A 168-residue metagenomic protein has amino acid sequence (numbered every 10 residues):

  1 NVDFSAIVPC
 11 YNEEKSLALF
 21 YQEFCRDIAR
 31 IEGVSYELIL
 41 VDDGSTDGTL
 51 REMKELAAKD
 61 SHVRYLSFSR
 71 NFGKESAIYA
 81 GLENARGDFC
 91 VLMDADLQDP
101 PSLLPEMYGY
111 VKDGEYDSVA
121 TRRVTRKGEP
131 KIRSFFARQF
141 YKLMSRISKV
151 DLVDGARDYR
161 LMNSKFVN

Functional and structural regions predicted by a protein language model:
N1-R26, R30-G33: N-proximal low-complexity "stem/linker" segments adjacent to membrane-targeting elements
V8, Y21, E32-G44, L66-S67: Short beta-strand/loop segment that forms part of the nucleotide-sugar
E13-S16, S45, P100: Donor nucleotide-sugar binding loop of glycosyltransferases
L19, E23, G48, E52-E55 (+2 more regions): Alpha-helical transmission elements in cytosolic ATPase-linked domains
I28-V34, A57-H62: Short helix-capping segments at alpha-helix termini
D42-R51, L97-Q98: A conserved acidic beta->alpha catalytic loop
E55, H62, L66-R70, K74-N84 (+2 more regions): Acceptor/aglycone-binding surface of glycosyltransferases and processive sugar-polymer synthases
